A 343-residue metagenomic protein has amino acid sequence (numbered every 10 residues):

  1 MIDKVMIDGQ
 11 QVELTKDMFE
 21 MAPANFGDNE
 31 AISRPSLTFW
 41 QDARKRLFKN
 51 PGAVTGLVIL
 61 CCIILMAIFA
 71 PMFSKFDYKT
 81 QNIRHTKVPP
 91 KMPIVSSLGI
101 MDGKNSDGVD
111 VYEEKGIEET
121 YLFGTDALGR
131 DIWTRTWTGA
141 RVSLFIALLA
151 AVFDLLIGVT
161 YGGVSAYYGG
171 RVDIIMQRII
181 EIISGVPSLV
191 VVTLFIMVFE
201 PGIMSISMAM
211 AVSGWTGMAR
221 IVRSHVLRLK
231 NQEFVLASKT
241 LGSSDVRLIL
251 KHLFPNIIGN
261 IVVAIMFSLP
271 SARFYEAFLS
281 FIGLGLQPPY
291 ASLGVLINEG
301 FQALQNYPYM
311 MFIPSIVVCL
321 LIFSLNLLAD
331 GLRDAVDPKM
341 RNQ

Functional and structural regions predicted by a protein language model:
M1-L155, V159, A303-S324, L328 (+1 more regions): Gly/Trp-centered helix-boundary motif
T125-Q343: Alpha-helical transmembrane segments of integral membrane proteins, especially multi-pass inner/plasma-membrane
